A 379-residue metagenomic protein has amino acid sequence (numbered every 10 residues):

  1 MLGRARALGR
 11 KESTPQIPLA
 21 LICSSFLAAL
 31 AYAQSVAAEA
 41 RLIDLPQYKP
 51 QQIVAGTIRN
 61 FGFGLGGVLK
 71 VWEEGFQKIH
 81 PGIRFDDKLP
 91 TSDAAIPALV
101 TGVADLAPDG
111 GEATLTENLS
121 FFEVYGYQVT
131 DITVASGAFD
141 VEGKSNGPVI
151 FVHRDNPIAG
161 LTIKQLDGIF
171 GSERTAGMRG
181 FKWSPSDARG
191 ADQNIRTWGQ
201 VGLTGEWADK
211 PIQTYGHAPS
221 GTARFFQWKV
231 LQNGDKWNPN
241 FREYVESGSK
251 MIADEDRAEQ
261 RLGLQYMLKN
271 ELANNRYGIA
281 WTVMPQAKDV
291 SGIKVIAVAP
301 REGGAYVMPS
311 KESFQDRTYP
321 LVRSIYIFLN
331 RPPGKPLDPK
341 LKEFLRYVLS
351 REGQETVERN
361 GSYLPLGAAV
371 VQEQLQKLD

Functional and structural regions predicted by a protein language model:
M1-P15: N-terminal secretory signal peptides that target proteins for export/translocation
R4-A5, L21, E74, E358: Short amphipathic alpha-helical leader/targeting segments
T14, S25-F26, V36: Compositionally biased regions
Q16-I17, E117: Composition-driven detection of intrinsically disordered, low-complexity segments
P18-A31: Bacterial N-terminal signal peptides
Q34-D379: Flexible loop/hinge segments at secondary-structure junctions
